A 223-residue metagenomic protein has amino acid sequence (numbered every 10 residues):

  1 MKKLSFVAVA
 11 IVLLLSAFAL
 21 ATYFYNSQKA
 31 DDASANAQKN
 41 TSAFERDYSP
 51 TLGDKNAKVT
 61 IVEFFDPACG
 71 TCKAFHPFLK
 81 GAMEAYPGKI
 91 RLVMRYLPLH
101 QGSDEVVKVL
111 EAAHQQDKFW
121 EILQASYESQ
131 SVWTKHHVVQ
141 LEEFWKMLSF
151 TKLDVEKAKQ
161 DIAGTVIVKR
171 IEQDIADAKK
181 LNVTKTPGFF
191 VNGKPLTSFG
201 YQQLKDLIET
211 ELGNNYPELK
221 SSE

Functional and structural regions predicted by a protein language model:
M1-Y23, S27, K146-E223: C-terminal cap of thioredoxin/glutaredoxin-like
Y25-N40: Ser/Thr/Pro/Gly-rich low-complexity linker/stalk segments immediately outside membranes or between
S42-V59, E84: A short beta-strand-turn-helix
A43-F44, A74, R170: Short secondary-structure boundary/capping elements
R46-P50, F78-K80, I175-D177: A generic local structural motif
D54, E63, S198: Conserved strand-loop elements at the edges of beta-sheets that form or border functional pockets
A57, V62-A68, K73-S149, K179-T184 (+2 more regions): Structural alpha/beta surface segment adjacent to cysteine/selenocysteine redox centers across thiol/disulfide enzymes
